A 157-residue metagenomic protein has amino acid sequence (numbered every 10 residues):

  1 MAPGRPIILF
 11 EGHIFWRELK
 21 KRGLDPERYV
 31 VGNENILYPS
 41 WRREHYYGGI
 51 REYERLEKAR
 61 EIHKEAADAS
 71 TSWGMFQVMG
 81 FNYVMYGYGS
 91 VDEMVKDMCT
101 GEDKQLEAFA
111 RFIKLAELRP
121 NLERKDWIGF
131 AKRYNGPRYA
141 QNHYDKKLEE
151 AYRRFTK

Functional and structural regions predicted by a protein language model:
M1-K157: Catalytic glycan-binding domains that act on GlcNAc-containing polysaccharides
